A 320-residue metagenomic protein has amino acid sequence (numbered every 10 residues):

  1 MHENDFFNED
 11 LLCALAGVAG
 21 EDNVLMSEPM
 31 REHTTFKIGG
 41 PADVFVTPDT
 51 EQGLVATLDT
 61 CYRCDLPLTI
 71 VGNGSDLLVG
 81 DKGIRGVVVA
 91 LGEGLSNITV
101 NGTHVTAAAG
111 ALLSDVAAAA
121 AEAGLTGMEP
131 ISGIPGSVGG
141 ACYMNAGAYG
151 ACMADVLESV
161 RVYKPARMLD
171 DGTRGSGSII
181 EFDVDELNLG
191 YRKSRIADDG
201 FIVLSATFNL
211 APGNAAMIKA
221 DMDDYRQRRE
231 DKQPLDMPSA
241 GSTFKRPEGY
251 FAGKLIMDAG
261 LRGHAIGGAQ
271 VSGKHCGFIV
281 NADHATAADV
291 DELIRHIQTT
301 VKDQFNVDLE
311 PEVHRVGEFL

Functional and structural regions predicted by a protein language model:
M1-Q52, R85, A259-V280: N-terminal flexible segment immediately upstream of the FAD-binding catalytic core in FAD-dependent oxidoreductases
L11-L15, T57-C61, D221-M222, L293-I297: Short amphipathic alpha-helices in soluble, non-transmembrane regions that often serve as interface/regulatory elements
V18-S27, L68, S96-I98, S178-I180: Short secondary-structure junctions
L25-M26, T34-T35, L77, Y163-L320: Phosphate/pyrophosphate- and phosphate-bearing ligand-binding catalytic cores of soluble enzymes
M30-L68, G80-L125, C152-A166, G172: N-terminal glycine-rich flavin-associated loop
S132, A141-Y143, Y149-G150, E186 (+1 more regions): Core subunits and conserved enzymes of cellular information-processing and envelope-translocation systems across
G136: An amphipathic, basic-hydrophobic helix/alpha-beta surface used to engage anionic, phosphate-rich ligands or surfaces
